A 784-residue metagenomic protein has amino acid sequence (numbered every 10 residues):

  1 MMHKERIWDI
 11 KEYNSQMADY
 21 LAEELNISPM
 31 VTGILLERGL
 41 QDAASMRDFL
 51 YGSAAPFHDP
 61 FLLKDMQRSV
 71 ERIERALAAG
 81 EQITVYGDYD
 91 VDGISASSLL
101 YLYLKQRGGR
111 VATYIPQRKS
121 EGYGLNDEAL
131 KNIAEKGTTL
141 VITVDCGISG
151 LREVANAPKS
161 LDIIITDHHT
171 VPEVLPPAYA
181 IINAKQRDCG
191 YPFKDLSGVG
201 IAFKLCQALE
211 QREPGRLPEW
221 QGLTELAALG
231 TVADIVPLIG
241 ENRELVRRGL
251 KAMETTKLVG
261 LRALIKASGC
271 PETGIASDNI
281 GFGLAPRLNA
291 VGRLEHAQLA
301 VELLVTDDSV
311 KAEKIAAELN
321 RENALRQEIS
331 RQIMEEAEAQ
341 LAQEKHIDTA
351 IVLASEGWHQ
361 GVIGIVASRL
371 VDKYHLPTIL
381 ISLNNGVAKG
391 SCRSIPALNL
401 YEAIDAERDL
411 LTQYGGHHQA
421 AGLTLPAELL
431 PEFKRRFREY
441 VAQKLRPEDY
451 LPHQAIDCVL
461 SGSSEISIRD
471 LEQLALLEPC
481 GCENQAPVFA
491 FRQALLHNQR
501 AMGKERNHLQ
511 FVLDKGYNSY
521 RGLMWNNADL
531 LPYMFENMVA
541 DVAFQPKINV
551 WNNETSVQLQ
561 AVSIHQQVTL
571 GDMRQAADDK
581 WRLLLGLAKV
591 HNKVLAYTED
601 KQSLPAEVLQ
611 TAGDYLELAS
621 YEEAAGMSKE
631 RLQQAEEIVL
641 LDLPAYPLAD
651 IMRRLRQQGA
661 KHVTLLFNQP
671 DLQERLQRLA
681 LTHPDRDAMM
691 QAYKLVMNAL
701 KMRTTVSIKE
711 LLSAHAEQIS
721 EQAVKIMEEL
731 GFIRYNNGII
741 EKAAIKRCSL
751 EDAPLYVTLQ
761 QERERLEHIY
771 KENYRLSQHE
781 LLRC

Functional and structural regions predicted by a protein language model:
M2-H3, Y13-L140, K159-S160, P177 (+2 more regions): Hydrophobic helix-and-loop "lid/oligomerization" segment in the mid-to-C-terminal part of catalytic domains
T84-Y86, T138-C146, Y597, E636-L643: Acidic beta-strand-to-loop metal/phosphate-binding motif
D88-Y89, P116-K119, C146-G147, H168-V171 (+5 more regions): Short, ordered loop/turn segments at secondary-structure junctions
L99, P177-P214, W220-V232, R654 (+3 more regions): Short alpha-helices
K105, R110, R243-E338, S394-T412 (+4 more regions): Acidic, two-metal ion nucleic-acid-processing modules in DNA metabolism proteins
K131-V199, F203-R212, G222, I239: Active-site cavity-forming subdomains of large catalytic enzyme subunits
R152-N156, I351, V366, E607-V608 (+1 more regions): A short acidic, amphipathic alpha-helical/loop segment
K629-R675: Conserved RecA-like helicase motor core of SF1/SF2 enzymes
